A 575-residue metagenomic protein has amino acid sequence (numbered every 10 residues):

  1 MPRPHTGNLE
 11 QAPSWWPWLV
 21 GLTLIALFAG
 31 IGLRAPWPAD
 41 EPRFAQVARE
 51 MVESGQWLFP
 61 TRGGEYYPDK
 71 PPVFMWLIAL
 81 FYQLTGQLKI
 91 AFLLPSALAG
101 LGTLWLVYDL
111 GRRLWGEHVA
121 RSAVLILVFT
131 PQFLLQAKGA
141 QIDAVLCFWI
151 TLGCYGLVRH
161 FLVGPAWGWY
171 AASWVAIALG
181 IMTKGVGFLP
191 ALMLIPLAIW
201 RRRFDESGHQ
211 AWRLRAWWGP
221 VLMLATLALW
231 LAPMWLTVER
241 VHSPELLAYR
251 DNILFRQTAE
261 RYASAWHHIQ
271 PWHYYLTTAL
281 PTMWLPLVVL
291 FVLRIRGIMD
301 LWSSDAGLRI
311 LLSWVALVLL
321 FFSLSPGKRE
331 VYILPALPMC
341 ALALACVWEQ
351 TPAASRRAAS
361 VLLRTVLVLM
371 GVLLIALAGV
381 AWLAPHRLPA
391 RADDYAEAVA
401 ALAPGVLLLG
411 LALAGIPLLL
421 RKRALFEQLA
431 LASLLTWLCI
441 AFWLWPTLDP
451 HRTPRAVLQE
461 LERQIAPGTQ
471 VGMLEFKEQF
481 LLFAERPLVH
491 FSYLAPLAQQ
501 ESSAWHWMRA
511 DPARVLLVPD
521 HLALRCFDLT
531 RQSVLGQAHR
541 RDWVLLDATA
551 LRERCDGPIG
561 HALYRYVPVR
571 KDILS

Functional and structural regions predicted by a protein language model:
P2-N8, A171, R296-S575: Membrane-embedded architecture of ER/inner-membrane glycosylation machinery
W15-G21, V107-F129: Transmembrane-helix signature of polytopic, membrane-embedded enzymes that assemble or transfer cell-envelope glycans
I25-G30, R43-Y66, V73, L80: Extracytosolic helix-loop segments that constitute the early lumenal/periplasmic catalytic or substrate-binding loops
V47, A176, F188-E330, M339 (+3 more regions): Transmembrane-lumen/periplasm boundary regions of multi-pass, lipid-linked membrane glycan transferases
L93-S96, Q132-L146: Short acidic/glycine- and proline-prone juxtamembrane loop motifs at membrane-interface regions of multi-pass membrane
L94-L114, L152: Transmembrane-helix motifs of polytopic, lipid-linked glycan transferases
L106, L146-V163, A176, C340-A343: Specific aromatic-rich, kink-prone transmembrane helix
R113-L114, G153-A172, G180, W348-T351: Membrane-interface transmembrane helices that cradle and orient dolichyl/undecaprenyl
